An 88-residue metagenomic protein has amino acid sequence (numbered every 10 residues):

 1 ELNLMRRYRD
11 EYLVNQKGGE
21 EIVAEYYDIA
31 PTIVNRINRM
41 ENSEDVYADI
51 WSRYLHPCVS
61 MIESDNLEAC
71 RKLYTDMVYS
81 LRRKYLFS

Functional and structural regions predicted by a protein language model:
E1-S88: Long, compositionally biased charged/polar accessory segments in the mid-to-C-terminal portions of proteins
